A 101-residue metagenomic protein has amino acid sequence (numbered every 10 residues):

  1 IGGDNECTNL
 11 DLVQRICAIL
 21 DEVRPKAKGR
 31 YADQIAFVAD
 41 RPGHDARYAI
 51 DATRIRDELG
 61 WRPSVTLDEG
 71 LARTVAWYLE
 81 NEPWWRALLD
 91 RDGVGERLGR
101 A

Functional and structural regions predicted by a protein language model:
I1-A101: C-terminal substrate-binding subdomain of Rossmann-fold SDR/epimerase-dehydratase oxidoreductases
